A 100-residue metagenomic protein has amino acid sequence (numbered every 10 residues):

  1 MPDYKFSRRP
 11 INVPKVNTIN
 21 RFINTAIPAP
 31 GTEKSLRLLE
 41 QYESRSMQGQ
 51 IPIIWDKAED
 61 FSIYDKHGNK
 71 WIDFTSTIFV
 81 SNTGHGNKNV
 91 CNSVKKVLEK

Functional and structural regions predicted by a protein language model:
D3-E59: Active-site-adjacent loop/helix segments that line or gate small-molecule/cofactor pockets in enzymes
P10-V16, N20, E43, K70-K100: Glycine-rich loop-to-alpha-helix module at the N-terminal edge of alpha/beta enzyme cores
S35-L36, I54, H67, S93 (+1 more regions): Conserved N-terminal alpha-helix of the aminotransferase class I/II PLP-enzyme fold
P52-F74: Active-site and channel-lining beta-strand-loop segments that bind or position nucleotide-derived/phosphorylated
